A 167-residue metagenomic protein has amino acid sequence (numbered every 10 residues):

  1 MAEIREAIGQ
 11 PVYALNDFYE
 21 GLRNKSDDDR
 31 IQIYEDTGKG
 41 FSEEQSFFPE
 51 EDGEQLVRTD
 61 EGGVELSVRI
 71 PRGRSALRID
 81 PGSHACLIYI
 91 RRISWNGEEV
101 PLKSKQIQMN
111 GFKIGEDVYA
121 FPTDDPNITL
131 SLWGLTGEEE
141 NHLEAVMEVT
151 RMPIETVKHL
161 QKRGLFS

Functional and structural regions predicted by a protein language model:
M1-F48, E99-S167: Activation corresponds to long, low-complexity, non-globular regions
D27-D29, G73, H84-Y89, E139: Short loop/turn segments at connectors of secondary-structure elements within structured domains
E51: Glycine-rich phosphate-binding "P-loop"
E54-D60, P122: Short proline/glycine- and polar residue-rich coil/turn motifs
D60-L87: Extracellular beta-strand ligand-recognition surfaces/modules
R91-I93: Extracellular beta-strand elements of beta-rich domains used for carbohydrate recognition/degradation or cell-matrix
W95-G97: Short, tryptophan-glycine- and acidic/Ser/Thr-enriched carbohydrate-recognition patches
